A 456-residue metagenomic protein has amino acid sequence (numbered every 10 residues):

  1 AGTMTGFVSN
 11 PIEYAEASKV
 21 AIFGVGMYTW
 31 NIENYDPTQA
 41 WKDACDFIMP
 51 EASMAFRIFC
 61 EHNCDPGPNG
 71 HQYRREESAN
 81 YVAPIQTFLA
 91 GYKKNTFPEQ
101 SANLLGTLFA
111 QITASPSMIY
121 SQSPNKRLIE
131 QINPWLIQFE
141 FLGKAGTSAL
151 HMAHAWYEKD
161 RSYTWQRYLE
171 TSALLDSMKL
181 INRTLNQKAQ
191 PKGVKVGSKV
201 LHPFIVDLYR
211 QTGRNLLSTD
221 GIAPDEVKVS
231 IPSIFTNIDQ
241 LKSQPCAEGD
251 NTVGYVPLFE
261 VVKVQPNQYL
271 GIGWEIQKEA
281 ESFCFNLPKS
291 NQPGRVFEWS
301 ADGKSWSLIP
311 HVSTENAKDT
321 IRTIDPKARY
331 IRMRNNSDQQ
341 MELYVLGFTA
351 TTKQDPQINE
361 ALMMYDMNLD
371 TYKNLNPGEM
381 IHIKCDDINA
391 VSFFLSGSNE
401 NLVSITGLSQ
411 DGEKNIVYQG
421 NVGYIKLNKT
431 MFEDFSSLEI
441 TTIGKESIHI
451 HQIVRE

Functional and structural regions predicted by a protein language model:
A1-P232, N428-K429, E433-E439: Substrate-binding groove of N-acetylhexosamine-processing glycoside hydrolases
I12, P288, N336, S396 (+1 more regions): Flexible loop residues that form catalytic and substrate-binding hotspots at small-molecule/glycan-binding clefts
F204, L208-R295, W299, H311-T320 (+4 more regions): Disordered, acidic Ser/Thr/Pro-rich linker "stalks" and the adjacent N-terminal cap of the next globular domain
S307-I309: A structural motif specific to WD40 beta-propellers
A328-R332: Proteolytic cleavage junctions
M333-Q339, E439-E446: Short beta-strand-plus-loop segments that form exposed binding edges in beta-rich domains
